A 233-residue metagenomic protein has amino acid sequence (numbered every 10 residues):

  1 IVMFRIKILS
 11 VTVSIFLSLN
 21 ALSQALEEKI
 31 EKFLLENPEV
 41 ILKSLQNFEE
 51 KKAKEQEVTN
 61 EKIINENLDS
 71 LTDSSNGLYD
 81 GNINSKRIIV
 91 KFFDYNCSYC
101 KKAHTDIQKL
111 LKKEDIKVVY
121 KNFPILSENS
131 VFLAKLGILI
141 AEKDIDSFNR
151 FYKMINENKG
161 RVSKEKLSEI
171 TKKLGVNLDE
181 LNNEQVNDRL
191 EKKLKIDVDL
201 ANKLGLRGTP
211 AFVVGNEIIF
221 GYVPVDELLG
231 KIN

Functional and structural regions predicted by a protein language model:
V2, S23-E128, N183-G208, V214 (+2 more regions): Extracytoplasmic thiol/disulfide redox context detector
V2-L9: Bacterial N-terminal signal peptides that target proteins for export
S10, D94, A141: Residue-level marker of positions within ordered structural domains that often coincide with functionally constrained
S10-N20: Bacterial N-terminal signal peptides
T12, K29, D144-F148: A general marker of short, structured functional hotspots
N20, N37, I155-N156: Generic alpha-helical secondary structure signal
P124-T209, V213-N233: Cysteine-centric redox/oxidoreductase cores and disulfide-bonded domains
